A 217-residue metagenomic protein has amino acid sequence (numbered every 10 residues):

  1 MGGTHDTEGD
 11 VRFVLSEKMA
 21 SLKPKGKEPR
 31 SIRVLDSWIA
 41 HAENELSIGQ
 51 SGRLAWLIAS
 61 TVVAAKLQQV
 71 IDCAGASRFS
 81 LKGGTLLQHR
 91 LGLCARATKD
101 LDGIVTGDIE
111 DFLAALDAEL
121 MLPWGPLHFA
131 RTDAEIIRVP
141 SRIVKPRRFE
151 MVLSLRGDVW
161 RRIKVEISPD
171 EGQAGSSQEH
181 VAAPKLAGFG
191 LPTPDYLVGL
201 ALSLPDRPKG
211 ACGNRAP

Functional and structural regions predicted by a protein language model:
G2-P217: Compositionally biased terminal segments of proteins
